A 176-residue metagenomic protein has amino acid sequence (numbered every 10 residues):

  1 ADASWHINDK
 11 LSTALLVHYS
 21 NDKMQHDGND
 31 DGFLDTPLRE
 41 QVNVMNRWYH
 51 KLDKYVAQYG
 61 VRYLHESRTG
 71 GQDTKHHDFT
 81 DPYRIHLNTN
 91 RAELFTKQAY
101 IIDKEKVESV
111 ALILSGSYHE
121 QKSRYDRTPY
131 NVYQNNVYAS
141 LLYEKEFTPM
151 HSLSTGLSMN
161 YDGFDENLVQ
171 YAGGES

Functional and structural regions predicted by a protein language model:
A1, G116-S117, M159-N160: Transmembrane beta-strand segments that form the barrel wall of outer-membrane beta-barrel proteins
A1, N43-M45, R91-K97, N136-L142 (+2 more regions): Membrane-embedded beta-strand positions in outer-membrane beta-barrel channels/transporters
D2-W5, L16, R47-K51, F95-D103 (+1 more regions): Transmembrane beta-barrel domains of outer membrane proteins
N8, S20, L64, N160-D162: Short coil/turn motifs at secondary-structure junctions
T13-L15, A57-Y59, E108-L114, H151-L157: Transmembrane beta-strands of outer-membrane beta-barrel proteins
N21-M45, Y49-V110, G116-Y133: Flexible loop and strand-edge segments within Gram-negative outer membrane beta-barrel domains
M150-S176: Signature of Gram-negative outer-membrane beta-barrel scaffolds
